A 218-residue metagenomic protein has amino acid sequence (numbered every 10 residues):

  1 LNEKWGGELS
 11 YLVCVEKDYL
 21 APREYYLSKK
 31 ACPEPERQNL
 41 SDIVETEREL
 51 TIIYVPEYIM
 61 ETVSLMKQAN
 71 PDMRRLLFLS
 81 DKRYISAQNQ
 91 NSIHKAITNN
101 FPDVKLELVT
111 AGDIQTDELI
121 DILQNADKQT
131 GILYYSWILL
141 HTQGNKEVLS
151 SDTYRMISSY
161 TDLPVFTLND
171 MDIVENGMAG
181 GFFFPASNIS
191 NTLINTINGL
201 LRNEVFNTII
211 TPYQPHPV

Functional and structural regions predicted by a protein language model:
L1-V218: Short hydrophobic alpha-helices and adjacent helix-cap/hinge residues
